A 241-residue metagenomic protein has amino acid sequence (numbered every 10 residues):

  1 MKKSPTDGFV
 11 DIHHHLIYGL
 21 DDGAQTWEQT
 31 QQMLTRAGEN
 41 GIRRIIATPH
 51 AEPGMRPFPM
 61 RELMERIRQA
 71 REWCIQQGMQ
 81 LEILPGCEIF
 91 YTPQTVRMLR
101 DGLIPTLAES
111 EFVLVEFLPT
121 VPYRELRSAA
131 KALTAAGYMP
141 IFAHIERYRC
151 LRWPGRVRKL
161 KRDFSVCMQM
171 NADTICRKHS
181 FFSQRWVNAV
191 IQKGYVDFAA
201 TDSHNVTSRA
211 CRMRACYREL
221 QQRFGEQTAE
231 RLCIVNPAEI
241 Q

Functional and structural regions predicted by a protein language model:
M1-M79: An N-terminally biased module of ancient metal coordination in phosphate/nucleic-acid-related enzymes
H15-I17, H50-A51, G86-F90, L118-T120 (+3 more regions): Active-site beta-loop-alpha junctions enriched in small/polar residues
G38, T134, I191-Q192: Non-catalytic positions within long, well-ordered alpha-helices that form the structural scaffold/packing of enzyme
P57-Q169: Extended substrate/RNA-proximal surfaces in nucleic-acid metabolism proteins
Y195-C211: Short acidic/histidine-rich active-site segments
M213, Y217-Q241: Mid-to-C-terminal alpha-helical segments outside catalytic/metal-binding sites
